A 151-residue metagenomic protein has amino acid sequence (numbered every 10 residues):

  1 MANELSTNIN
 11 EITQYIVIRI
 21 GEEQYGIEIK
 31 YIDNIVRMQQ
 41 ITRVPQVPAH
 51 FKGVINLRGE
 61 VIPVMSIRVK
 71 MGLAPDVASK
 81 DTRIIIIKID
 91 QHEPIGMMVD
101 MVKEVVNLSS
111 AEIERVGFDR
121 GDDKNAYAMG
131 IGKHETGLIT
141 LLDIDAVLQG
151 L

Functional and structural regions predicted by a protein language model:
M1-L151: An acidic, low-aromatic, low-complexity terminal/linker signal
